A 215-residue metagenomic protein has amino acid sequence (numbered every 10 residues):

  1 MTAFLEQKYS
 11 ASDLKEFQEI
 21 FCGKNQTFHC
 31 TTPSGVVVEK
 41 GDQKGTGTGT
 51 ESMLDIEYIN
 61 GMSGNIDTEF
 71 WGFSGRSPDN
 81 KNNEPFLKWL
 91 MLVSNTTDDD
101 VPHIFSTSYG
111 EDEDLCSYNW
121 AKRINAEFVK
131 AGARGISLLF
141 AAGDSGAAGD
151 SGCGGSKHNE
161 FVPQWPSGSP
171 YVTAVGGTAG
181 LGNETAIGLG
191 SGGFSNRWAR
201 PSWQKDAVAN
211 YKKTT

Functional and structural regions predicted by a protein language model:
M1-G177, W203-T215: Substrate-binding/charge-relay-adjacent region of secreted/lumenal peptidase catalytic domains
G176, S191-F194: Surface-exposed, charged/polar loop-rich segments that form substrate/cofactor-binding or regulatory interfaces
G182-G188: Short acidic, Gly/Pro-enriched loop/turn segments at secondary-structure junctions
W198-P201: Positively charged, low-complexity intrinsically disordered regions
